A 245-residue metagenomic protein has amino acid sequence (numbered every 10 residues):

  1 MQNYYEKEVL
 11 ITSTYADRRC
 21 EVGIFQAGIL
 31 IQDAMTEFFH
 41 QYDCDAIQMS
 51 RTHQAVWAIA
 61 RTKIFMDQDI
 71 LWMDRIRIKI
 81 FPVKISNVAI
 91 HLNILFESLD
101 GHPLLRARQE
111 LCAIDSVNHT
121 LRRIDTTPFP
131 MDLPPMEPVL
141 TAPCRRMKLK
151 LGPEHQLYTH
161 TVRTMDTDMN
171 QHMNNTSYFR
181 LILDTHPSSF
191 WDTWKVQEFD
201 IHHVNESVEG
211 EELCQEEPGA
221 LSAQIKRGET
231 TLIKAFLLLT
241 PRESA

Functional and structural regions predicted by a protein language model:
M1-I59, R106-R108, I114-Q197: Hot-dog-fold acyl-thioester-processing enzymes
Q2-K7, K63-L149, H203-E209, P218-A245: HotDog/MaoC-like acyl-thioester-processing domains
S13-Y15, M66-Q68, T164, D200-N205: Short, well-ordered turn and helix-capping elements at secondary-structure junctions
I78-I80, L157, F199, Q215: Generic structural motif
S189-E217: A conserved acidic, glycine/proline-rich C-terminal tail/linker
